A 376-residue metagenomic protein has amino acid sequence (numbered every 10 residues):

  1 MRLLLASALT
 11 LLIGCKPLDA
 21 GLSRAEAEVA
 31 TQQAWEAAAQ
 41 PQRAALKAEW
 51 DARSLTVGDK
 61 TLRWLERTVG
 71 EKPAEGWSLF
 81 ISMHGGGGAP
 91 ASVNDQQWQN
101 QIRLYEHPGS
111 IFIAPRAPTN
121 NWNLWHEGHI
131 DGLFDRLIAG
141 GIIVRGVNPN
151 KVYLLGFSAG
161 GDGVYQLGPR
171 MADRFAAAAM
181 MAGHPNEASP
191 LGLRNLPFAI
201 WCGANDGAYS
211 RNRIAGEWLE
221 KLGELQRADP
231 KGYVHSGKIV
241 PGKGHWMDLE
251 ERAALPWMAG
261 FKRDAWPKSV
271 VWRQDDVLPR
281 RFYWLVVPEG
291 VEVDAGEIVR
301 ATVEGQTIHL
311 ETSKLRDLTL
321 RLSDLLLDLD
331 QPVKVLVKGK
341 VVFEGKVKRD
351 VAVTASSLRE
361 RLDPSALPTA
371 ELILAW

Functional and structural regions predicted by a protein language model:
L4-L12: Bacterial N-terminal signal peptides
C15-W77, V341, K346-L367, W376: A domain-start/cap signature at the N-terminus of enzymes
G70-E75, W122-A159, R170-R174: Gly/Ser-rich "nucleophile elbow"/oxyanion-hole loop immediately N-terminal to the catalytic nucleophile in hydrolases
G76-I143: Active-site machinery of serine-nucleophile hydrolases
N150-R194: Primarily recognizes the serine-hydrolase "nucleophile elbow" in alpha/beta-hydrolase and SGNH/GDSL folds
A199-G203: Short beta-strand/loop motif that positions the catalytic acidic residue of the alpha/beta-hydrolase fold
G207, R213-L219, L225-H309, S313-L315: C-terminal catalytic histidine-bearing segment of alpha/beta-hydrolase fold enzymes
R273-W376: C-terminal beta-sandwich/jelly-roll accessory domains of carbohydrate-active enzymes
